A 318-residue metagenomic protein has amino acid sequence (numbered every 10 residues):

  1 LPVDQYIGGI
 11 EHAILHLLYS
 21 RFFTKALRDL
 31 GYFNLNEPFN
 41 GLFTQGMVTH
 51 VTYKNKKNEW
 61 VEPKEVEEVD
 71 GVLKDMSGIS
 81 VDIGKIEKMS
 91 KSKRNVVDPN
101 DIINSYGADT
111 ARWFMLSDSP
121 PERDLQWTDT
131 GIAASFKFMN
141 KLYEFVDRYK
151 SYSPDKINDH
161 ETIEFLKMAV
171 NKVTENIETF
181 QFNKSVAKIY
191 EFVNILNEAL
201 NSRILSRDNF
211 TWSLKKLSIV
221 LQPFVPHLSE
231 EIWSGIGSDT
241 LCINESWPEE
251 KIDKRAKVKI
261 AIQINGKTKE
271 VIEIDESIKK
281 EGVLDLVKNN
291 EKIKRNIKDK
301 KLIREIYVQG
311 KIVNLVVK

Functional and structural regions predicted by a protein language model:
L1-Q5: Short glycine/proline-rich turn/loop motifs
Y6-G9, T52-A108, E122-A133, I252-K254 (+2 more regions): Conserved phosphate-binding loops in nucleotide/dinucleotide-binding enzymes
A13, L18, F22, Y32-P38 (+2 more regions): Helix-rich, typically C-terminal accessory recognition domains appended to large enzymatic cores
D29: Active-site palm subdomain of RNA-directed nucleic acid polymerases
N36-G46: Short, surface-exposed recognition loops and adjoining beta-strand edges that mediate ligand/DNA contacts, enriched
T44-K54, Q222: Short, conserved secondary-structure transition motifs
D155-K156, I260-K318: NTP/phosphate- and nucleic-acid-binding module
